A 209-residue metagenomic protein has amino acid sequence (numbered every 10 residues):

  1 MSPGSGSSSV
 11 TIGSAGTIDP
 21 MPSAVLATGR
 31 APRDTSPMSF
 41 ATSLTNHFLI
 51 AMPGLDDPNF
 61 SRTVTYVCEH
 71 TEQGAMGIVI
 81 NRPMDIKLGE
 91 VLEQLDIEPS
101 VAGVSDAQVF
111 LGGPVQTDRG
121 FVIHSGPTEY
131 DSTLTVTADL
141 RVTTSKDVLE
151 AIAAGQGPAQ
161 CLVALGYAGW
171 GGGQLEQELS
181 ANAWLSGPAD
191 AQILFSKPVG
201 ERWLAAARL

Functional and structural regions predicted by a protein language model:
S2-S14, S23, R30, S36: Low-acidity, Ser/Thr- and Arg-rich intrinsically disordered low-complexity segments
P37-V163, A168-L209: A short aromatic-anchored loop/beta-hairpin motif
